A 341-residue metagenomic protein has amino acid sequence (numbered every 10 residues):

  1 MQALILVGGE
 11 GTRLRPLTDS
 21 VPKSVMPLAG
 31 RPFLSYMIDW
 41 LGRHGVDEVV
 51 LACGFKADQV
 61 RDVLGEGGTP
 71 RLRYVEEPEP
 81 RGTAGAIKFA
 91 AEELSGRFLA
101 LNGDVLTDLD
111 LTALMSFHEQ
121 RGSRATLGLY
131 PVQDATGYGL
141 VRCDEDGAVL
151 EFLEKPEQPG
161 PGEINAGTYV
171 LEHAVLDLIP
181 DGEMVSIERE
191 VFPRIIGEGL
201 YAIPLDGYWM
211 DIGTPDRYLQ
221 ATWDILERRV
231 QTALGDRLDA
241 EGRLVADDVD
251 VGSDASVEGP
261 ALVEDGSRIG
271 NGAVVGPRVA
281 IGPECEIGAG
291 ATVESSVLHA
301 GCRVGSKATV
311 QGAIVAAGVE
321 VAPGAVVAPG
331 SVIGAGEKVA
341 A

Functional and structural regions predicted by a protein language model:
Q2-I5, R13, P27-A113, L129 (+6 more regions): Conserved N-terminal catalytic core of the sugar/cofactor nucleotidyltransferase
P16-D19, E154-K155: Conserved catalytic-core motifs of eukaryotic protein kinase domains, centered on the activation segment
V25, V141-C143, F192, A202: A structural signal for short hydrophobic beta-strand segments in well-ordered beta-sheet cores
F98-L99, L106, T112-E119, Q133-A135 (+1 more regions): Catalytic-core segments of class I nucleotidyltransferases/pyrophosphorylases that form NMP-activated intermediates
R121-P131: A short, conserved acidic/glycine-rich loop-to-beta-strand motif that forms the donor nucleotide-sugar/metal
E183, I196-T292: Extended, small-residue-rich solenoid/repeat segments and analogous flexible loops that form exposed scaffolds
E286-A341: Glycine-rich hexapeptide-repeat left-handed beta-helix
